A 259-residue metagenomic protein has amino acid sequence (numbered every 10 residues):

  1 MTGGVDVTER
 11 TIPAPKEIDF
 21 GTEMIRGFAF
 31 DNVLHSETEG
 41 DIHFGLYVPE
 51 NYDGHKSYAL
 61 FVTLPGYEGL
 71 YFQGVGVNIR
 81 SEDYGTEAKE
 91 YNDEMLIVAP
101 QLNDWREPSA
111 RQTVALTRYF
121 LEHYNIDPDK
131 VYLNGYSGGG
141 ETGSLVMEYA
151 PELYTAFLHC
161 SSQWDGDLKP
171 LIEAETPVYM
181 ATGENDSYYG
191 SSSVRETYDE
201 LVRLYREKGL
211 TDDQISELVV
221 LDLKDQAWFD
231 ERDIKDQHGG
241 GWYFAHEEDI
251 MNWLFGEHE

Functional and structural regions predicted by a protein language model:
M1-Y58, E141, G209-S216: A domain-start/cap signature at the N-terminus of enzymes
N51-K56, W105-S137: Gly/Ser-rich "nucleophile elbow"/oxyanion-hole loop immediately N-terminal to the catalytic nucleophile in hydrolases
K56-Y58, Y71-V77, S109-R111, L145-V146 (+2 more regions): Short, solvent-exposed loop/turn and secondary-structure capping segments
Y58-V114: Active-site machinery of serine-nucleophile hydrolases
G66-L70, L102-E107, S137-E141, S162-G166 (+2 more regions): Solvent-exposed loop/turn segments at secondary-structure junctions within structured extracellular/periplasmic domains
D93, I172-V178: Short, proline-enriched alpha-helix->beta-strand connector loops that line the catalytic pocket of alpha/beta-hydrolase
H123, D129-I172: Primarily recognizes the serine-hydrolase "nucleophile elbow" in alpha/beta-hydrolase and SGNH/GDSL folds
L168, Y179-A181, N185-Y189, R195 (+1 more regions): C-terminal catalytic histidine-bearing segment of alpha/beta-hydrolase fold enzymes
